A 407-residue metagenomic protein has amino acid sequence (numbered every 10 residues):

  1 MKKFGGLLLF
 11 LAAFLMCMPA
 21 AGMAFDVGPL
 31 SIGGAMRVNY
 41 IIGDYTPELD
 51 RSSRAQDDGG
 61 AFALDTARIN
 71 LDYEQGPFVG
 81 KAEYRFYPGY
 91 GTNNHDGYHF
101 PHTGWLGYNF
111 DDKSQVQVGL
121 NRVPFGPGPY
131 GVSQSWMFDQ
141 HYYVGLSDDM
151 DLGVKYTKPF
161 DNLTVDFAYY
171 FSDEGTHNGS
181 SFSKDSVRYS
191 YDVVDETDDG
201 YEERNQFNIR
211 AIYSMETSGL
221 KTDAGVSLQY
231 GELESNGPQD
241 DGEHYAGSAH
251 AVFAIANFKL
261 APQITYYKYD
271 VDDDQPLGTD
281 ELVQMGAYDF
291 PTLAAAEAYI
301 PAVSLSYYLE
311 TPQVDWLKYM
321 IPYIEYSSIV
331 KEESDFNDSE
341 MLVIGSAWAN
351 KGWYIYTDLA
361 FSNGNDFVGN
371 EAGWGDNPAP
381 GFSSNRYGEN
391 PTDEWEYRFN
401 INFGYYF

Functional and structural regions predicted by a protein language model:
F25-G43, D58-T176, Y213-E216, A302 (+1 more regions): Outer membrane beta-barrel
L30-V38, G80-A82, V116-V118, L163-F167 (+8 more regions): Transmembrane beta-strands of outer-membrane beta-barrel proteins
Y45-D57, N94, E174-E202, N236-P238 (+2 more regions): Solvent-exposed loop segments that connect transmembrane elements
Q56-A63, N93-P101, Y143-D148, D198-R204 (+5 more regions): Replace "Gram-negative outer membrane beta-barrel proteins" with "bacterial and organellar outer membrane beta-barrel
D65-I69, P101-G104, M150-V154, L163 (+5 more regions): Hydrophobic, lipid-facing positions within transmembrane beta-strands of outer-membrane proteins
H141-L233: Aromatic- and glycine-enriched pocket-lining scaffold segments that form the walls of small-molecule binding clefts
R204, I209, Y213-E332, E340 (+1 more regions): Detector for outer-membrane/organellar transmembrane beta-barrel domains, recognizing the amphipathic beta-strand
V303, P380-S383, P391-F407: Outer-membrane beta-barrel "beta-signal"
